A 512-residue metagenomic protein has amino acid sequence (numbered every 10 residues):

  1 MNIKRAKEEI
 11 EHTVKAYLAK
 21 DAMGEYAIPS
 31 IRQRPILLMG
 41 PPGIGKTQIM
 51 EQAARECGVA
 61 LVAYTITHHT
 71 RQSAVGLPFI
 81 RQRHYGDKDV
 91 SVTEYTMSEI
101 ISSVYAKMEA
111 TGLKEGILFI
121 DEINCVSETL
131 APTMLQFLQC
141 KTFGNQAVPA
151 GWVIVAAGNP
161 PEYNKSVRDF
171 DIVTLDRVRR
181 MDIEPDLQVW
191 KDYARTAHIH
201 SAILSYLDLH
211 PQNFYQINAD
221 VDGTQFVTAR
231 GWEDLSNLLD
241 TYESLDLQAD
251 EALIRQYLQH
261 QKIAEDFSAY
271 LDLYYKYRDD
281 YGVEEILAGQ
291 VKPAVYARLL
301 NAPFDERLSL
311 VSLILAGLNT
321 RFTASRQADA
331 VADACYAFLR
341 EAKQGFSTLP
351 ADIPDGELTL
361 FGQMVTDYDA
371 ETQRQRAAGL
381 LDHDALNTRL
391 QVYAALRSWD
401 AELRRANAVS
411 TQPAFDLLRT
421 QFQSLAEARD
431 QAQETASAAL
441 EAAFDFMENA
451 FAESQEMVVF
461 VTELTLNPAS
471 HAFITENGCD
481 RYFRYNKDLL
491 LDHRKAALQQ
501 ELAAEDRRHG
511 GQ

Functional and structural regions predicted by a protein language model:
M1-Q212, D220: AAA+ P-loop NTPase catalytic core and its hallmark functional loops
I3, K20, S98, S102 (+10 more regions): Short, structured coil/loop segments at alpha-helix boundaries
E8, H12, A16, R55 (+17 more regions): Charged/polar, solvent-exposed surface patches and flexible loops
Q33, Q48, Q52, Q72 (+21 more regions): Residue-identity detector for glutamine
P35-L37, C57-H68, I80, D89-G116 (+11 more regions): Conformational switch/transducer regions in large eukaryotic molecular machines and scaffolds
T196-T359: Alpha-helical lid/collar subdomain of P-loop NTPases
L300-Q512: Terminal-proximal interaction/regulatory segments of ATP-powered molecular machines
